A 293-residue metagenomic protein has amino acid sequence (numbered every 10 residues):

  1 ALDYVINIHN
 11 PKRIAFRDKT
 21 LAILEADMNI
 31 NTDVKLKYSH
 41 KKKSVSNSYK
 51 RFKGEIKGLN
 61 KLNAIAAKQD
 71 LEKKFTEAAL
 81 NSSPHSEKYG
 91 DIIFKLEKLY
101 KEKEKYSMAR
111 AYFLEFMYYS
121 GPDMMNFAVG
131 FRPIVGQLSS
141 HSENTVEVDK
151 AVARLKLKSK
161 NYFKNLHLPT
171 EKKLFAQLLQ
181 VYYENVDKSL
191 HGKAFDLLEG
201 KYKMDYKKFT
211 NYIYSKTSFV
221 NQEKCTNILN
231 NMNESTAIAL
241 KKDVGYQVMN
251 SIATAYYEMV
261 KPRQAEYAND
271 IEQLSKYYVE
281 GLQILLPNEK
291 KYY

Functional and structural regions predicted by a protein language model:
A1-Y292: Terminal presequence/propeptide segments associated with secretion/organelle targeting and zymogen/polyprotein
